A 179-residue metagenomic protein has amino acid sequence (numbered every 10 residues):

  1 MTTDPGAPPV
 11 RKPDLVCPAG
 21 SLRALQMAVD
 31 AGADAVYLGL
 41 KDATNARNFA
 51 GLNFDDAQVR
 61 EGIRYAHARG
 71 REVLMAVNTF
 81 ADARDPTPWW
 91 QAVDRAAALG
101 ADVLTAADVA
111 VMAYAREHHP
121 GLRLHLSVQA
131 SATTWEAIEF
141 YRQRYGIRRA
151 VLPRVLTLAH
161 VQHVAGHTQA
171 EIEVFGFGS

Functional and structural regions predicted by a protein language model:
M1-S179: Non-catalytic helical/linker scaffolds that mediate oligomerization, partner binding, and domain coupling around large
